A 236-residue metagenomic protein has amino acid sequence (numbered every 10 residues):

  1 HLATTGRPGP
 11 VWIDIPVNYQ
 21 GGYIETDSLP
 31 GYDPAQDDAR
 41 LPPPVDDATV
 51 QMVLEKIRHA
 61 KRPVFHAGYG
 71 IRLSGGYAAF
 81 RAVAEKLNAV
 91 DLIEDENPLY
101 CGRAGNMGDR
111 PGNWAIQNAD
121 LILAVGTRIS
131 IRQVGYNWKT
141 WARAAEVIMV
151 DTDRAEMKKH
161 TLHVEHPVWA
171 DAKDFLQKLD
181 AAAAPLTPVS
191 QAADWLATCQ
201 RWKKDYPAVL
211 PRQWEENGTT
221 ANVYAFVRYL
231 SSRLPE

Functional and structural regions predicted by a protein language model:
H1-P8, E55-R62, N88-A89, L121 (+4 more regions): Generic secondary-structure signature for well-ordered alpha-helical cores
L2-H59: Conformationally flexible catalytic loops at phosphate/diphosphate-handling active centers
I15, A82, V90-T198: Glycine-rich, acidic loop regions that bind phosphate or pyrophosphate groups
E25-R40, E94-E96, R201-W214: Gly-rich Lys/Arg/Thr-decorated short loops/hinges at beta-loop-alpha junctions or inter-strand turns that position
A39-V45, P98-N106, G126, E215-T220: Short, flexible loop segments at the rims of nucleotide/cofactor-binding pockets, characterized by
V45-D46, I57-I122, S232-E236: Anionic-ligand anchoring segments at beta-strand to alpha-helix junctions in alpha/beta enzyme folds, i.e., glycine
Y69-Y77, I129-I131, T219-V223: Active-site glycine- and acidic-residue-rich loops that bind and position anionic ligands or nucleotide-like cofactors
A78, A197-E236: Active-site diphosphate/adenylate-binding microenvironment
